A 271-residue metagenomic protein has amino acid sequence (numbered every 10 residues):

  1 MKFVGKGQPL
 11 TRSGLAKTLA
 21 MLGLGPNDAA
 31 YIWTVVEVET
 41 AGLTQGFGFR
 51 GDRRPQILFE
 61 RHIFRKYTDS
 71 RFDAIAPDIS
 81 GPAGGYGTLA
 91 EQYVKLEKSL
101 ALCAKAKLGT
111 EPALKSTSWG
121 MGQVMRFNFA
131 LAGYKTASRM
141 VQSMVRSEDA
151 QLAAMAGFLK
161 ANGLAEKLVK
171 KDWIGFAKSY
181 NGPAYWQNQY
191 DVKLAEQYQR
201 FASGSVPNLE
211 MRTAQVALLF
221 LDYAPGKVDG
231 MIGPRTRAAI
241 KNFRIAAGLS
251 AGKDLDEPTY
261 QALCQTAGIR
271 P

Functional and structural regions predicted by a protein language model:
M1-K105: Export/targeting segments at the very N-terminus of extracytoplasmic proteins
M1-L22, S70, A90-Y93, K98-L100 (+5 more regions): Cell-envelope/ECM-targeting effectors and their regulatory/trafficking segments
L24-A29, A113-S118, K171: Extracellular/periplasmic catalytic domains that process cell-envelope and extracellular macromolecules
L43-Q45, A132, Q189: Short catalytic/ligand-binding loop motif for oxyanion handling, primarily in non-cytosolic enzymes, centered on
G48-R50, T136-M140: "Short basic amphipathic alpha-helical interaction patches in structured regions
R54-S70, K115-A137: Substrate-binding/active-site groove segments that recognize and process beta-1,4-linked N-acetyl-hexosamine
K107-T110: Outer membrane pore-forming secretion/assembly proteins and partners of Gram-negative envelopes
